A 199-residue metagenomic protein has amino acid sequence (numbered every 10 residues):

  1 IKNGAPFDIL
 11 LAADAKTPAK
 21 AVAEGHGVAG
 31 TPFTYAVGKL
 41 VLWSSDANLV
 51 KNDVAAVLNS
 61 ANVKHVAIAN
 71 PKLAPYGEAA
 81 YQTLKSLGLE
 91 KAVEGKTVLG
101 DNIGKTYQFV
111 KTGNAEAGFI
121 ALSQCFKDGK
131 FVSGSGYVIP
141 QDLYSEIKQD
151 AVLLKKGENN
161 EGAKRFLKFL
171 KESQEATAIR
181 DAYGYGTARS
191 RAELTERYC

Functional and structural regions predicted by a protein language model:
K2-N3, D14-A15, A19-G25, A36-G38 (+1 more regions): Exported/periplasmic ABC-transporter solute-binding proteins
F7-A12: Periplasmic-binding protein-like
G30: Active-site phosphate-binding/coordination module
